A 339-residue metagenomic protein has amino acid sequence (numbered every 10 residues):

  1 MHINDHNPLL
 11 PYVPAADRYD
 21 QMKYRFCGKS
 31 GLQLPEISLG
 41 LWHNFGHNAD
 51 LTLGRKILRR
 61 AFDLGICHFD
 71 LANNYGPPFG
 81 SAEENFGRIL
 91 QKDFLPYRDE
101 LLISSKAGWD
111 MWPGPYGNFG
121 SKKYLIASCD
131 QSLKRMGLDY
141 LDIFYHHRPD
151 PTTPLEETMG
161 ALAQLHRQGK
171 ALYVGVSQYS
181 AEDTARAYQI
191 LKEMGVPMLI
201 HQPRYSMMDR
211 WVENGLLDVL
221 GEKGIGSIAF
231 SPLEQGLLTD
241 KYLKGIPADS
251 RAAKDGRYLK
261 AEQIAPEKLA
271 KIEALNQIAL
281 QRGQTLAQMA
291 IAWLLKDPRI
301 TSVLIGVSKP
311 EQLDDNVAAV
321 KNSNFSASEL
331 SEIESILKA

Functional and structural regions predicted by a protein language model:
M1-L101: N-terminal binding-site loop/beta-alpha segment at the start of enzyme catalytic domains that lines or forms
I3-Q21, P151-K338: Beta/alpha (TIM)-barrel catalytic core signal, keyed to glycine-rich beta->alpha loops juxtaposed to Asp/Glu that bind
G28-G46, S104-G117, Y140, Y145: N-terminal small/glycine-rich loop or linker at the start of catalytic domains across soluble metabolic enzymes
P35-E36, D70, P96-L101, D139-I143 (+3 more regions): Short acidic capping loops at alpha-helix termini that bridge into adjacent secondary structure
L39, L71, S105, I143-H146 (+4 more regions): Conserved beta-strand positions
A49-A61, G120-M136, T184-Y188: Short, acidic/polar
A49-L53, S81, N85, Y116-Y124 (+2 more regions): Alpha-helix N-cap and loop-to-helix initiation/capping positions
L133-T153: Active-site groove signature of glycoside hydrolases
